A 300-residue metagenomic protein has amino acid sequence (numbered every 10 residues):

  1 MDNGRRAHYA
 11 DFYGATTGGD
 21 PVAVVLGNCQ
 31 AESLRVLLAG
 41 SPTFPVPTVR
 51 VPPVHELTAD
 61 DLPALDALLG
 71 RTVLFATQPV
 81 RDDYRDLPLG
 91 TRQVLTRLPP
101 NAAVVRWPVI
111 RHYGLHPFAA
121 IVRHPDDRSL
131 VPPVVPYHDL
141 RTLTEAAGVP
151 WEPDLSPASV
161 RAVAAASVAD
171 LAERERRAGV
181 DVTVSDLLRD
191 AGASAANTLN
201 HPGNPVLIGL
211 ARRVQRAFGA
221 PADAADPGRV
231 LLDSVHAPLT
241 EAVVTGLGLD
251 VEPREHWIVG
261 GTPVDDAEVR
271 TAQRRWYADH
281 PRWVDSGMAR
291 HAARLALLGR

Functional and structural regions predicted by a protein language model:
M1-R300: Extracellular glycan-modifying ectodomains
